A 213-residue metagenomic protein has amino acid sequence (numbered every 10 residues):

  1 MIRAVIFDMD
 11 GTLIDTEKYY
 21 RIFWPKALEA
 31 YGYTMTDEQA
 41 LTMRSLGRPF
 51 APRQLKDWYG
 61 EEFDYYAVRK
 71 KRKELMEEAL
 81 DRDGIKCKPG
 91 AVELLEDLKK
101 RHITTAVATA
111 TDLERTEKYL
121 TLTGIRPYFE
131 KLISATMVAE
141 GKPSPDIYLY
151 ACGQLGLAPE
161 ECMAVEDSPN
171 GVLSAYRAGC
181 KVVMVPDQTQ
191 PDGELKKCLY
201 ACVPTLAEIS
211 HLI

Functional and structural regions predicted by a protein language model:
M1-R3, E96-K99, D112-I213: Asp-based, Mg2+/Mn2+-dependent phosphohydrolase catalytic module
I2-R101, E114, R126: N-terminal helical cap/lid subdomain that shapes the substrate entry/recognition surface in HAD-like hydrolases
D8, T12, T109, D167: Conserved G/P- and acidic residue-centered "switch" motifs that form tight phosphate/ATP-binding loops in soluble
L13, C87, T105, E140 (+1 more regions): Conserved SAM-binding loop
D15, V107-T109, M184: Hydrophobic residues in well-ordered beta-strands that form the structural core
E17, T104-T105, D192, S210: Bulky hydrophobic/aromatic packing residues
T34, T104, K181: Residue-level detector of anion-binding/catalytic polar loops
M43, A108-A110, V165: Structural motif
